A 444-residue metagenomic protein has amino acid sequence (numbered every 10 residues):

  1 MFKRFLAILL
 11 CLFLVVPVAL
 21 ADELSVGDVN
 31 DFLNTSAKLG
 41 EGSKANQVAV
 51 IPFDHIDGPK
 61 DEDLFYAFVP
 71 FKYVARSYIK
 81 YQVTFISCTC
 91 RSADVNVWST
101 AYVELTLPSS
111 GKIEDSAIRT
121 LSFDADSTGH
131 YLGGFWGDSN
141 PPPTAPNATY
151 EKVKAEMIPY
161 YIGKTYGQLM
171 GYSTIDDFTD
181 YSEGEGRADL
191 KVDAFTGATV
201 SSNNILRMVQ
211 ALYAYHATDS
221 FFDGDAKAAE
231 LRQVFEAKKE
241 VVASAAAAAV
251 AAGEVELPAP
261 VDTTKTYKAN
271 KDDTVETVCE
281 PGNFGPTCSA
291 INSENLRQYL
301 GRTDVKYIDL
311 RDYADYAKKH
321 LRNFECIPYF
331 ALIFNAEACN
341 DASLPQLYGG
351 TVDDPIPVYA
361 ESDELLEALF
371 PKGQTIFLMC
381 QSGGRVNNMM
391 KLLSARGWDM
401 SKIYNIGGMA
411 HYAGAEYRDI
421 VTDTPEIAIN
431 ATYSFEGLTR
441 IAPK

Functional and structural regions predicted by a protein language model:
K3-I8: Sec-dependent signal peptide recognition, specifically the positively charged N-region followed immediately by
L10-L14, V18: Hydrophobic core
D22-V241: Flexible, solvent-exposed loop/hinge segments and secondary-structure transition points
S25, T149, V153, M157 (+8 more regions): Stable alpha-helical elements in mature extracytoplasmic
K80-C90, W98-Y102, N283-L296, Y359-L365: N-terminal post-signal-peptidase region of extra-cytosolic proteins
V83-S87, A101-S109, T120-S127, R311-A314 (+4 more regions): A mature extracytoplasmic/lumenal domain signature
R232-S289, Y316-F377, Q381-K444: Rhodanese-like catalytic fold shared by cysteine-dependent sulfurtransferases and DSP/PTP-type phosphatases
K306-R311, F324-I327: Short hydrophobic beta-strand that contains or immediately precedes a catalytic carboxylate
